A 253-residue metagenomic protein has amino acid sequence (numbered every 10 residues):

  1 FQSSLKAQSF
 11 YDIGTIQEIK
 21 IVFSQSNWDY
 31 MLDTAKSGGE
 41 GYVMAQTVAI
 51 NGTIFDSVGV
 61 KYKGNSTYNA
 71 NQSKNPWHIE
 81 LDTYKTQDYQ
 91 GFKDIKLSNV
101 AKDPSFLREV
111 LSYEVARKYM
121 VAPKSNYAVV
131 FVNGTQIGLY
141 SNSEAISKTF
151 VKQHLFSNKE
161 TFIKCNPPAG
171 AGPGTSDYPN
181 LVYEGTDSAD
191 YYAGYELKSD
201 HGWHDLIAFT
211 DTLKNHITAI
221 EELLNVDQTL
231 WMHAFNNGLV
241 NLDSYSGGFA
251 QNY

Functional and structural regions predicted by a protein language model:
S4-S57: Regulatory N- and C-terminal appendages and interdomain linkers associated with kinase/kinase-like NTP transferase
Q8-D12, K20, S98, P104-E114: TRNA-binding/sensing appendages of the translation machinery
D12-T15, E40, G52-I54, N69-S73 (+4 more regions): Extracellular/periplasmic catalytic domains that process cell-envelope and extracellular macromolecules
Q25-S26, G59-Y68, N142-K148: A short, sequence-level motif marking secondary-structure junctions
M44-N99, K198: Conserved oxyanion/phosphate-binding beta-strand-loop segments in alpha/beta enzyme cores
A45-N51, F55, L107-V121: Zn2+-dependent metallopeptidase catalytic core
H78-T86, N99-V100, K118-Y127, V132-L239: Internal "kinase-insert"/substrate-recognition segments embedded within catalytic cores of ATP-dependent enzymes
S244-Y253: Catalytic activation segment of kinase domains across protein kinase-like and atypical kinase folds
